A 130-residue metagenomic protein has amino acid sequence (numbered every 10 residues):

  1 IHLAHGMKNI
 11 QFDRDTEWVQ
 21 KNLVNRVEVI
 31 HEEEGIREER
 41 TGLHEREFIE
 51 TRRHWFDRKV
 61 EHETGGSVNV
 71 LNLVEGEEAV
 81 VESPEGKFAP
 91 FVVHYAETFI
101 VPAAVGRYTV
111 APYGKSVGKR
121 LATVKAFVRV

Functional and structural regions predicted by a protein language model:
I1-G65: C-terminal amphipathic alpha-helical segment
A4, K8-Q11, G76-A79, P90: Long, well-ordered mid-to-C-terminal structural blocks that present hydrophobic/aromatic surfaces
L43-R46, E85, P102, K115-V117: A generic structural signal for short, solvent-exposed coil/turn residues that cap or connect secondary-structure
E50-R52, N69, K119-A122: Short beta-strand micro-motifs in enzyme catalytic cores
R53-F88, H94-A96: Glycine- and acidic-residue-biased ligand/ion/polar-headgroup-sensing regions
P90, H94, P102-V130: Ligand-binding loop in jelly-roll beta-barrel domains
